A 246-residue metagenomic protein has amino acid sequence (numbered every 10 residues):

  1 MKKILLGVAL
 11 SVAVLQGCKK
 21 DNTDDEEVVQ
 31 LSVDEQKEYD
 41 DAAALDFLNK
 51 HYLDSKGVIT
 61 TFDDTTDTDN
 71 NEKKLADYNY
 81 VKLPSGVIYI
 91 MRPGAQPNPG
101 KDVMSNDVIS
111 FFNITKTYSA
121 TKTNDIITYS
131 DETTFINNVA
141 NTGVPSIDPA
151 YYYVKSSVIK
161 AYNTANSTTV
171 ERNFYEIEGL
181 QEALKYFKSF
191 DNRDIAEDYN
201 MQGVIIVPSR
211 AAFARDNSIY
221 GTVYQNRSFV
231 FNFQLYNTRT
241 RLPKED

Functional and structural regions predicted by a protein language model:
M1-I4: Positively charged n-region of N-terminal signal peptides that target proteins for export
V14-G17: C-terminal motif of bacterial Sec signal peptides marking the signal peptidase cleavage site
K19-D246: Cross-family detector of peptidyl-prolyl cis-trans isomerase
